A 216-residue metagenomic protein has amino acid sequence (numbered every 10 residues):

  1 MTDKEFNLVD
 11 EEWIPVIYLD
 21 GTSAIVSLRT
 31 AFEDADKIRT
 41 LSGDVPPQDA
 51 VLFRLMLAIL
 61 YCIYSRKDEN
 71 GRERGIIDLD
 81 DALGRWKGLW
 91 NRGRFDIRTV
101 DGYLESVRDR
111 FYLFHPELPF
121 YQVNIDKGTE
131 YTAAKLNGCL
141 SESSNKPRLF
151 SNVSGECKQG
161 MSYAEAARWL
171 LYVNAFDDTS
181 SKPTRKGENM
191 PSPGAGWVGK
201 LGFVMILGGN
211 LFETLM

Functional and structural regions predicted by a protein language model:
M1-V153, C157-M216: Conserved small-residue
